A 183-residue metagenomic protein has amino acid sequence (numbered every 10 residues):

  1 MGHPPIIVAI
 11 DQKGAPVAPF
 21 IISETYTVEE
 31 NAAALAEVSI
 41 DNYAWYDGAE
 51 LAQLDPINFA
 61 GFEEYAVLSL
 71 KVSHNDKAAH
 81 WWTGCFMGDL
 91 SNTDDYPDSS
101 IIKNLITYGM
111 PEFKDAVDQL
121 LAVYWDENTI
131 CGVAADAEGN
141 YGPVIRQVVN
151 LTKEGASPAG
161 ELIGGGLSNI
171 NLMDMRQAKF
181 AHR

Functional and structural regions predicted by a protein language model:
M1-R183: First exposed extracellular module after export/assembly in secreted or surface-exposed proteins
